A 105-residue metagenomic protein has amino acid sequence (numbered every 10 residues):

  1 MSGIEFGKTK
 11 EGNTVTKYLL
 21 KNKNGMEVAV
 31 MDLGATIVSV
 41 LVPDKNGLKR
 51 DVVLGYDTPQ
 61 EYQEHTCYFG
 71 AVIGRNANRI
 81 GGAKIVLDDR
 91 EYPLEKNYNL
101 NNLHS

Functional and structural regions predicted by a protein language model:
M1-S105: Surface-exposed acidic/polar loop and edge beta-strand patches at domain peripheries
